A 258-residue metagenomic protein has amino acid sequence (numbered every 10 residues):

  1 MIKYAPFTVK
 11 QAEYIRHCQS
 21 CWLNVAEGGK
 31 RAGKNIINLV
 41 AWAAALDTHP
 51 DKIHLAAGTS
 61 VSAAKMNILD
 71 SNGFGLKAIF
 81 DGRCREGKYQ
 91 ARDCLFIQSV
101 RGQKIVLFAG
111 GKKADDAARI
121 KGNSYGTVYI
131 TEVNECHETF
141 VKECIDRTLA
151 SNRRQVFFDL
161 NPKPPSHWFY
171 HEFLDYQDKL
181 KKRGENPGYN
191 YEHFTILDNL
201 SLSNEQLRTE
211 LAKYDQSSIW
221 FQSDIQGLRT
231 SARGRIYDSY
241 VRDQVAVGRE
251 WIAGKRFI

Functional and structural regions predicted by a protein language model:
M1-L23: Pre-P-loop entry segment of helicase/translocase ATPase cores
R31-A32: Walker A (P-loop) phosphate-binding loop of P-loop NTPases
N35-H49: Walker A/P-loop NTP-binding motif
K52-A64: Conserved RecA-like ASCE P-loop NTPase motor core of nucleic-acid helicases/translocases
A63-G126: Inter-Walker segment of RecA-like/P-loop motor cores
Y125-E138: SF2 helicase catalytic motif II
E135-D215: ASCE P-loop NTPase helicase motor core
N199-I258: ATPase catalytic-site recognition across NTP-hydrolyzing enzymes
